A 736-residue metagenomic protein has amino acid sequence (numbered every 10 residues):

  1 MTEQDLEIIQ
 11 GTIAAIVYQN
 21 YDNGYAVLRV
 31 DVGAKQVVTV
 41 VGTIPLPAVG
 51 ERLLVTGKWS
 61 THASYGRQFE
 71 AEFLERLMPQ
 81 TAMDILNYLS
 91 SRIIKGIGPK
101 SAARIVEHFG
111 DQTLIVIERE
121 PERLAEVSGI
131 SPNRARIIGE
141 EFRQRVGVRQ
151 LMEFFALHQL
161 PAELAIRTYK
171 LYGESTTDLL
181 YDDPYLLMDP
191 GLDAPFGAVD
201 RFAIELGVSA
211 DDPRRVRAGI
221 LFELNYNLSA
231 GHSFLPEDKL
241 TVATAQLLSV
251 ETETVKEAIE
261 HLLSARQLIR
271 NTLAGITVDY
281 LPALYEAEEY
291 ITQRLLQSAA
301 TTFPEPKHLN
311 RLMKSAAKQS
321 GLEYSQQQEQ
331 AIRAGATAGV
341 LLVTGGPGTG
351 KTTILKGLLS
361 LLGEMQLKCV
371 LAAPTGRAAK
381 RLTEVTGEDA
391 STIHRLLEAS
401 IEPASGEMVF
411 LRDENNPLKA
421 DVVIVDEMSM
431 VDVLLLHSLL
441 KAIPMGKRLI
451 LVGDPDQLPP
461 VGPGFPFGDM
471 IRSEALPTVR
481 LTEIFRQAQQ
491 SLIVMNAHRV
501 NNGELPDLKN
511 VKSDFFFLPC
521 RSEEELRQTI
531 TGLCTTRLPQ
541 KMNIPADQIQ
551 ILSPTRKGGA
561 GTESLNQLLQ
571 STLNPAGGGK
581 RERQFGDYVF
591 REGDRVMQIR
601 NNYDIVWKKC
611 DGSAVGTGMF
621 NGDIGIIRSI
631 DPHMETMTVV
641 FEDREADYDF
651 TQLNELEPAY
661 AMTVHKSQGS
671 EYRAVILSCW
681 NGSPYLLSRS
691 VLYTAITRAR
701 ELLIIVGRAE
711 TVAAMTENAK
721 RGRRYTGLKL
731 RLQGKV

Functional and structural regions predicted by a protein language model:
D5-N20, G57, I624-R628: Structural detector for short beta-strands of small beta-barrel domains
Q19-V30, H633-V639: Short aromatic-glycine-enriched beta-strand elements
Y25-G33, T39-V40, A48-T277, T344 (+3 more regions): Accessory alpha-helical DNA-binding modules that contact the DNA backbone or grooves
G50-R52, G593, G622: Loop/turn positions that initiate beta-strands
A156, R215, N225-Y226, R270-Q330: Pre-P-loop entry segment of helicase/translocase ATPase cores
E329-I332, T337-V511: ASCE P-loop NTPase helicase motor core
K351, P455-T617: Conserved helicase motor core of P-loop NTPases
N502, C610, N621-V736: C-terminal accessory regions
